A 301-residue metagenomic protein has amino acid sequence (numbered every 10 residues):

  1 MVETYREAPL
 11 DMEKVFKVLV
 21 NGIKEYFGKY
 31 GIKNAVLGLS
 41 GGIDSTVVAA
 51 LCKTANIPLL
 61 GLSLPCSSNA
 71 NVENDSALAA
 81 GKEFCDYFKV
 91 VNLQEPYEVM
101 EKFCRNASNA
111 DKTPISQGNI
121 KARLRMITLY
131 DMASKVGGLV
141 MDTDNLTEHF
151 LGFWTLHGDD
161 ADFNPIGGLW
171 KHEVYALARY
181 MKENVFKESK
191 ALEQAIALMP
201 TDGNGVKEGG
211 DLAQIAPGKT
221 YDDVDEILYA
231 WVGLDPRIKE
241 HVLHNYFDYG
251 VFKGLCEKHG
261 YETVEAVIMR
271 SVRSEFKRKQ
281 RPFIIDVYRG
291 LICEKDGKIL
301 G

Functional and structural regions predicted by a protein language model:
M1-L37, V47-G301: ATP/NTP-dependent adenylation/nucleotidyl-transfer catalytic domains that generate, transfer, or process NMP-activated
G42: Conserved G/P- and acidic residue-centered "switch" motifs that form tight phosphate/ATP-binding loops in soluble
